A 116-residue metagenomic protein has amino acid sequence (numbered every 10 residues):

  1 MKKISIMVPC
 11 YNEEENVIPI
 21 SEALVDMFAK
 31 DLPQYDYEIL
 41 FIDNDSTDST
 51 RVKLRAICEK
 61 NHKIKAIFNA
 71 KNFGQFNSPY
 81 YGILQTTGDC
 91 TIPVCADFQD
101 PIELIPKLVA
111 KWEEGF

Functional and structural regions predicted by a protein language model:
M1-F116: Structured catalytic core of nucleotide-sugar glycosyltransferases
